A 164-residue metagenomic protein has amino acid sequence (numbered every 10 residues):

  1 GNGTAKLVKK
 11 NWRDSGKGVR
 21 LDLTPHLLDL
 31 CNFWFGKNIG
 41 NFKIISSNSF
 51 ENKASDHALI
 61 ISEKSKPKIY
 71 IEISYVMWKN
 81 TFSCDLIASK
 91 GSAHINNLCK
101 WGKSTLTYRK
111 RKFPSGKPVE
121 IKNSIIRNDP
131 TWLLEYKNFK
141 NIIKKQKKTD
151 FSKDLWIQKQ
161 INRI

Functional and structural regions predicted by a protein language model:
G1-K43, N48-F50: Predominantly a Rossmann-like dinucleotide-binding segment in NAD(P)-dependent oxidoreductases
G3-L7, F50-D56, T81, Q160: Short, solvent-exposed polar/charged micro-motifs at secondary-structure junctions
L23, T131, K153: Soluble or luminal CAZymes and related metallo-dependent hydrolases
H26-C31, D56, F82, E135: Internal, well-ordered alpha-helical segments in soluble enzyme and binding-protein domains
C31, L86, F139: PAPS/PAP-binding and catalytic site of the sulfotransferase fold
N48-K53, K64-E135, D150: NAD(P)-dinucleotide binding in Rossmann-like oxidoreductases
K64, K137-I164: C-terminal helix-rich "cap/oligomerization" subdomain common to oxidoreductases
